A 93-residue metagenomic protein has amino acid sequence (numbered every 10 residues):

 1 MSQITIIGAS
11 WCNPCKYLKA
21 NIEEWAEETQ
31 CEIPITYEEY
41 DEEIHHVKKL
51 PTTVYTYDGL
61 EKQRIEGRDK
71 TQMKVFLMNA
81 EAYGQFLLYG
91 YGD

Functional and structural regions predicted by a protein language model:
M1-A26: Local sequence-structure signature of Cys/Sec-based thiol-disulfide redox active-site neighborhoods
P14, I44-H45: Short glycine/serine/proline-enriched coil/turn segments at secondary-structure junctions
K19-I22, L50-T52, R68-D69: Short, glycine/charged-enriched secondary-structure capping and boundary segments
E28-C31: Short helix-capping segments at alpha-helix termini
P34-I35: Acidic, low-complexity, intrinsically disordered interaction modules
E38-I44: Structural microenvironment flanking redox-active thiols in thiol-disulfide oxidoreductases
H45-T56: Structural micro-motif
Y55-G92: Non-catalytic, surface beta->alpha helical segment in thiol-disulfide oxidoreductase systems
